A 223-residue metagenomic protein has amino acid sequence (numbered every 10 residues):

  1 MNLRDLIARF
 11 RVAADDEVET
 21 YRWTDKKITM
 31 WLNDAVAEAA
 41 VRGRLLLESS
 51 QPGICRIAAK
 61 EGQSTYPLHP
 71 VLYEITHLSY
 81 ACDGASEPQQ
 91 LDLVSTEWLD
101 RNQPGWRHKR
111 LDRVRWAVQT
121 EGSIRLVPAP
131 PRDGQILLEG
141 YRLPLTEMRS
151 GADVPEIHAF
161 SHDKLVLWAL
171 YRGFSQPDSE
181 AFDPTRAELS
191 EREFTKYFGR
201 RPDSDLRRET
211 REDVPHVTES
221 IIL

Functional and structural regions predicted by a protein language model:
M1-L223: Glycine-enriched, solvent-exposed interface loops adjoining structured elements
